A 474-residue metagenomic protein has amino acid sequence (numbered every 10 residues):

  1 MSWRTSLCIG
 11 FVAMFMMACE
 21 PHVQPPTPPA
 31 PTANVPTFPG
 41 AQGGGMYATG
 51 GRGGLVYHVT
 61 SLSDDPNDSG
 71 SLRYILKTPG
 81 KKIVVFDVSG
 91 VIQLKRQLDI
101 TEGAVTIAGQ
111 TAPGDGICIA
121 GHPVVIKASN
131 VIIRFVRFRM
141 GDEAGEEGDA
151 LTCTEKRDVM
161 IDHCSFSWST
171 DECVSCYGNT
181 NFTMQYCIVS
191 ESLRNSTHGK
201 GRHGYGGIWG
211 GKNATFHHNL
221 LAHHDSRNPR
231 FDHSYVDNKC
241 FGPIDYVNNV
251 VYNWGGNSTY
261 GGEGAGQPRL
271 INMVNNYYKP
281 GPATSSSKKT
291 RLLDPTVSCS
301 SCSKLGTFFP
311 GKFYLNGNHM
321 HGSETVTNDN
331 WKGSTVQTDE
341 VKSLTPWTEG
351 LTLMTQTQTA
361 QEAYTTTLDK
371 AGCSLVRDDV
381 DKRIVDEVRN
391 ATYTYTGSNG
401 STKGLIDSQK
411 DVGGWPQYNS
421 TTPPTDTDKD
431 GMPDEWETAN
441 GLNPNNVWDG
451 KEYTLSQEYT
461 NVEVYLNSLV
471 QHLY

Functional and structural regions predicted by a protein language model:
W3, M16-T32: Bacterial Sec-dependent N-terminal signal peptides
S6-M16: Bacterial N-terminal signal peptides
P36-V84, D449: Acidic Gly/Asp/Thr-rich repetitive segments characteristic of extracellular carbohydrate-active and adhesion proteins
S71-G80, I92-A108, I117-R134, M140-R157 (+1 more regions): Extracellular beta-strand-rich solenoid/capping regions of secreted or surface-exposed proteins that bind or remodel
A104, G109, S129-M140, E155-W168 (+5 more regions): Right-handed parallel beta-helix
I119-V124, A144-T152, W168-C176, T197-G211 (+3 more regions): Extracellular beta-strand/beta-solenoid scaffold signature
R230, Y235, C240-Q409: Extracellular beta-rich repeat passengers
Q409-Y474: Extracellular calcium-associated, cysteine-rich motifs in secreted modular proteins
